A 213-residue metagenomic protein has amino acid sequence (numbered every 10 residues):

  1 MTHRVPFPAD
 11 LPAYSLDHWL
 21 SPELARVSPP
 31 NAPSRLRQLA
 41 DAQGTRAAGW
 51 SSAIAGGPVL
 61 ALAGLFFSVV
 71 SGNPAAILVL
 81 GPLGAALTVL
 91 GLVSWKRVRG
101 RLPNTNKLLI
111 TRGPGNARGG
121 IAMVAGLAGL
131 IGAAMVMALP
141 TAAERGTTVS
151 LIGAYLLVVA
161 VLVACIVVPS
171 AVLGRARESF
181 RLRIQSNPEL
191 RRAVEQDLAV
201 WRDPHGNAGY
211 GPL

Functional and structural regions predicted by a protein language model:
M1-Q43, L213: N-terminal, intrinsically disordered, low-complexity segments that immediately precede the first transmembrane helix
E23, I110-L127, V168-L213: Cytosolic/matrix-facing juxtamembrane and C-terminal tails of multi-pass cellular membrane proteins
A32-R37, R101-M123: Short membrane-interface loop/juxtamembrane segments of multi-pass integral membrane proteins
R46-G57, A117-G132: Select subsegments of transmembrane alpha-helices in polytopic membrane proteins, especially boundary-proximal
L62-L65, G126-V159: Alpha-helical transmembrane segments and their membrane-interface junctions in multi-pass membrane proteins
S71-V89, A154-V161: Alpha-helical transmembrane segments
A85-N106: Membrane-water interface of transmembrane alpha-helices
L151-E178: Alpha-helical membrane-embedded segments
